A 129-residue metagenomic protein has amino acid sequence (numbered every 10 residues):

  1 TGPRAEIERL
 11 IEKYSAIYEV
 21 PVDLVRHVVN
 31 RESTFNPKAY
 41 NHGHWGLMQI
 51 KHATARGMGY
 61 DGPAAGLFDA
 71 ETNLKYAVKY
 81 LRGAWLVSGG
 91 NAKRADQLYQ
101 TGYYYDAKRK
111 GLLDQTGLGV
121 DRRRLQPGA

Functional and structural regions predicted by a protein language model:
T1-N30: Export/targeting segments at the very N-terminus of extracytoplasmic proteins
G2-P3, A16, D61, A65-F68 (+1 more regions): Non-catalytic cell-wall polysaccharide-engagement segments
V20-N36, A77-V78, D96-Q100: Short, functionally critical alpha-helical segments immediately adjacent to catalytic or ligand/cofactor-binding
D23, Q49-A53, Y76: Generic alpha-helical secondary structure signal
S33-N36, T54-R56, G102-Y105: Solvent-exposed loop/turn segments at secondary-structure junctions within structured extracellular/periplasmic domains
A39-N41: A short gly/proline-enriched turn/hairpin at secondary-structure junctions
G43-H44, G66-A70: A glycine-rich, coil/turn loop motif that links secondary-structure elements
G43-Y60: Substrate-binding/active-site groove segments that recognize and process beta-1,4-linked N-acetyl-hexosamine
